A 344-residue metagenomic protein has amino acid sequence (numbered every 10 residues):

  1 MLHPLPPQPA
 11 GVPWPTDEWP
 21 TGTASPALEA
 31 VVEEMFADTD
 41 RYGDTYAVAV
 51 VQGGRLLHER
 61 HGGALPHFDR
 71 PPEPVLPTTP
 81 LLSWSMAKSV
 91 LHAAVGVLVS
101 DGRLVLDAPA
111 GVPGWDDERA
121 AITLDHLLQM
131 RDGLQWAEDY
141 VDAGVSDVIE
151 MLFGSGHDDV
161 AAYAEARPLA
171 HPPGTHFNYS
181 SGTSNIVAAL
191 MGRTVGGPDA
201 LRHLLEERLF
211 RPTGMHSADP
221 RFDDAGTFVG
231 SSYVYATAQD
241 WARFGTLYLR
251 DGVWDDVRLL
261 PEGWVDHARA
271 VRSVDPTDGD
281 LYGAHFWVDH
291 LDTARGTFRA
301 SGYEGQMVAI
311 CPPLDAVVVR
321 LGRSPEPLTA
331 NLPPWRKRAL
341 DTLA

Functional and structural regions predicted by a protein language model:
M1-E73, V99-L104, D158, A162-A166 (+1 more regions): N-terminal leader/targeting segments and the immediately adjacent pre-domain N-terminus
G54, P77-L106, L127, V187-M191 (+1 more regions): Active-site SXXK
R55-R60, R70, G144-P172, D199-A218: Short, charged, amphipathic alpha-helices and their helix-cap/turn boundaries
P77, L82, S100-Q135, A166 (+2 more regions): Active-site helix/loop module of the DD-peptidase/beta-lactamase fold, centered on the serine-lysine SxxK catalytic
D117-D142, I149-E150, V160-P173, G182-N185 (+1 more regions): Conserved catalytic neighborhood of penicillin-recognizing serine enzymes
T183-M191, S232-V253, Q306-G322: Active-site-proximal alpha-helical segments within enzyme catalytic domains
M215-F222, V265-V317: Active-site Gly/Thr loop motif
A300-A344: Structured C-terminal helix/loop/strand segments within mature extracytoplasmic catalytic/sensor domains
